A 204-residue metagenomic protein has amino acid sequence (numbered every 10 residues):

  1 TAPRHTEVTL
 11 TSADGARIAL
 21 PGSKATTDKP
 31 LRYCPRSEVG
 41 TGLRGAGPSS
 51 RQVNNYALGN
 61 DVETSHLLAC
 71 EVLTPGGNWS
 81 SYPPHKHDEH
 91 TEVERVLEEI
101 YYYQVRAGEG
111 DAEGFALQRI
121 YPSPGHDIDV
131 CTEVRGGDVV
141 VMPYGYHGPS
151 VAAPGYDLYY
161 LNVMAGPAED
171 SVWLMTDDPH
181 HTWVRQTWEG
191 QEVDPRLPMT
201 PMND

Functional and structural regions predicted by a protein language model:
T1-A13, S23, E133-P154: Conserved metal-binding segment of the jelly-roll/cupin
T6-V8, D14-I18, H66-C70, E99: Generic beta-strand structural signal
S12-D14, L20-K24, A57-N60, C70-G76 (+3 more regions): Short, structured patches in soluble enzyme cores that scaffold and shape functional sites
A16-L58, P122, P154, L161-D204: Double-stranded beta-helix
K29-C34, L67-C70, W79-H87, G114-R119 (+1 more regions): A short secondary-structure junction signal
Q52-I100: A short glycine-rich, His/Asp/Glu-containing loop-to-beta-strand
E71-T74, V93-G125, E133, V141 (+1 more regions): Short, conserved beta-strand element in jelly-roll/cupin
A107-G110, S123-G125, Y146-P149, G155-Y156 (+1 more regions): Short Gly/Pro-enriched loop/turn and capping motifs at secondary-structure junctions
